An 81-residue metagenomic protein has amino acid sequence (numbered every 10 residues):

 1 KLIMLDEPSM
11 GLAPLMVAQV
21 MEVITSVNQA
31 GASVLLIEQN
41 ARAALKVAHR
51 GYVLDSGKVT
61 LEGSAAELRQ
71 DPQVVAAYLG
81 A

Functional and structural regions predicted by a protein language model:
K1-A81: Glycine-rich phosphate-binding loops of nucleotide-dependent enzymes
